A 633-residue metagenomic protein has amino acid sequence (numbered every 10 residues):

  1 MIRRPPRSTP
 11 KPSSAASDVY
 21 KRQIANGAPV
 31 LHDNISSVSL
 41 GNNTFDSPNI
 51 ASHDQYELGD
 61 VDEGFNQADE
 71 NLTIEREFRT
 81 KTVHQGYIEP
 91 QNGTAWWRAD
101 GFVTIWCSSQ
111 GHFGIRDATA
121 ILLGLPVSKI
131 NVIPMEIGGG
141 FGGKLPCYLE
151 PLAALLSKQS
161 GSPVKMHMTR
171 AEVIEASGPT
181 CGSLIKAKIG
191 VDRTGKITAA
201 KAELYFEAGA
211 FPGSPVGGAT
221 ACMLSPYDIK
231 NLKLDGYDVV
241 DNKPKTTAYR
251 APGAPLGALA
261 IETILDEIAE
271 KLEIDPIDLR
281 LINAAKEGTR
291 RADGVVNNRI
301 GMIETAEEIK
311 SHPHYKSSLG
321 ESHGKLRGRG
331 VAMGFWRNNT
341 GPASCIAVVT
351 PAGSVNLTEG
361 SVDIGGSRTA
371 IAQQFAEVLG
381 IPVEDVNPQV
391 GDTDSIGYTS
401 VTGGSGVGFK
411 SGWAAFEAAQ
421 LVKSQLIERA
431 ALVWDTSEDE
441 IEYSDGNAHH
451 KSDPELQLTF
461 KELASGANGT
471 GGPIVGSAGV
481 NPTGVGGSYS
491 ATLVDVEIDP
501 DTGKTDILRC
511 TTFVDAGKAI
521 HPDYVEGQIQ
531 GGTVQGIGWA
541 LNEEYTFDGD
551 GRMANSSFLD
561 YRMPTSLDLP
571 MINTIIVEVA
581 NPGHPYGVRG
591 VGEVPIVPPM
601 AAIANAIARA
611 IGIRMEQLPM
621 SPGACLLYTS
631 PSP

Functional and structural regions predicted by a protein language model:
M1-Y20, Y628-P633: Single conserved hydrophobic/aromatic residue that forms the stacking wall/gate of nucleotide- or nucleobase-binding
S17-H53, R76, Q159, G466: Flexible, low-hydrophobicity surface segments
S39-L123, A284-S354, A554-T565, N573-I575: Helix-loop-helix junctions that connect adjacent transmembrane helices in secondary transporters/permeases, recognized
P48-G93, A99, G182-I264, F335-G341 (+2 more regions): Glycine-rich loop/linker segments at domain edges
C107, R116-A118, F141-C147, E175-C181 (+8 more regions): Short acidic, glycine/serine/threonine-rich loops at helix termini
Q110-P134, G140, L145-L155, I229 (+1 more regions): Active-site-proximal gating segment of KS-fold condensing enzymes and close homologs
G124-K129, Q159-V164, R193, G217-W336 (+2 more regions): C-terminal catalytic domains of large/alpha subunits in multi-subunit enzymes
E136, G140-G161, K165-M168, R368-F375: Thiamine diphosphate
